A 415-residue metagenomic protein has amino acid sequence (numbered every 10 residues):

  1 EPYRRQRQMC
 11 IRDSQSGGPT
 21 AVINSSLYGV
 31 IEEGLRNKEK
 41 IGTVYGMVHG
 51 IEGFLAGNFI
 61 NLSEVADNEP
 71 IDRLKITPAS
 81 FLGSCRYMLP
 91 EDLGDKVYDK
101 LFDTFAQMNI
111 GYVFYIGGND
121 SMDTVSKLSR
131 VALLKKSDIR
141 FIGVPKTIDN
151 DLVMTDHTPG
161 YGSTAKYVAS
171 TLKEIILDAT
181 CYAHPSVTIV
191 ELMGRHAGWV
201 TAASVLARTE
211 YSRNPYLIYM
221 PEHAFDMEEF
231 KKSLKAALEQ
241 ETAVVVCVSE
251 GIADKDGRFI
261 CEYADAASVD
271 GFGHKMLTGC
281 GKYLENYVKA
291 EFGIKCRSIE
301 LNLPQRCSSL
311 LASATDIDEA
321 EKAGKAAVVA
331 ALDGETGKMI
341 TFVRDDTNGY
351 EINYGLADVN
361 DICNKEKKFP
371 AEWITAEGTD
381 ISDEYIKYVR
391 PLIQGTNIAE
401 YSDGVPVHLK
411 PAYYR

Functional and structural regions predicted by a protein language model:
E1-I11: Single conserved hydrophobic/aromatic residue that forms the stacking wall/gate of nucleotide- or nucleobase-binding
R4-R5, G57-G111, D120, P159 (+2 more regions): Glycine-rich oxoanion-binding loops at beta->alpha junctions
R12-T20, S80-R86, G111-G117, G143 (+2 more regions): Short glycine-rich or small-residue beta-strand-to-loop segments that form or flank ligand, phosphate, metal/Fe-S
T20-V30, F54-L55, P90, Y98-D99 (+6 more regions): Short glycine/serine/threonine-rich phosphate/pyrophosphate-binding segments that cradle anionic phosphate groups
I41-G50, G143: Short internal beta-strands
L74-Y87, K146-D156, A183-S186, Y263-A267: Gly-rich Lys/Arg/Thr-decorated short loops/hinges at beta-loop-alpha junctions or inter-strand turns that position
T104, Y115-G117, D123-A132, K136-D138 (+2 more regions): Accessory alpha-helical/coil subdomains and C-terminal extensions that flank or cap enzyme catalytic cores
C261-R415: C-terminal non-catalytic interaction/assembly regions of soluble proteins
